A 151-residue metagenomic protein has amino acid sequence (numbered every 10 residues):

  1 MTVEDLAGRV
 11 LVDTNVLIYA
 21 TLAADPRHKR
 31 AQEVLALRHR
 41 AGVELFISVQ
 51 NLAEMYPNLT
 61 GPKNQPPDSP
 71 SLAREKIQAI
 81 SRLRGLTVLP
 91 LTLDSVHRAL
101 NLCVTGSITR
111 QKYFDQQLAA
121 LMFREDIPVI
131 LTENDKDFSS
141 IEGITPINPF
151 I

Functional and structural regions predicted by a protein language model:
M1-I47, P62-E75: Short, well-structured N-terminal submotif of metal-dependent ribonuclease cores
V3-D5, L86-V129, E133: Active-site neighborhoods of divalent-metal-dependent phosphate/nucleic-acid chemistry enzymes
N15-V16, Q50, D94, Q117 (+1 more regions): Alpha-helix/helix-capping structural signal
A20, R38-A41, N58, P62 (+2 more regions): Alpha-helix C-capping/helix-to-loop hinge sites
T21, L59, N134, E142: Short, flexible helix/strand-to-coil boundary loops that buttress conserved ligand/catalytic motifs in alpha/beta
F46-V49, T132: Short beta-strand segments at enzyme active-site cores
P57-R84, L89: Helix-adjacent hinge/juxtasegments
A79-V96, L100, S107, F138-I151: Short acidic, glycine/proline-enriched helix-loop-strand junctions
